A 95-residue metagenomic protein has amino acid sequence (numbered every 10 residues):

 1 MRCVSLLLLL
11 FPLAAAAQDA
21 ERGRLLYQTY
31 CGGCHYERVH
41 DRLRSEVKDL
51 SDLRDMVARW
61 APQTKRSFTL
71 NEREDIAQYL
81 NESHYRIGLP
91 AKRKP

Functional and structural regions predicted by a protein language model:
V4-S5, A15: Cleavable N-terminal signal peptides
L10-L26, K65: Electrostatic cytochrome c docking/interface patches
Y27-R38, I76: The canonical Cys-X-X-Cys-His
T29, R59, Y79-E82: Residues within well-ordered alpha-helical secondary structure of globular protein domains
R38-D75: N-terminal, post-signal-peptide region of Sec/Tat-exported proteins
S67-P95: C-terminal capping alpha-helices of c-type cytochrome domains
